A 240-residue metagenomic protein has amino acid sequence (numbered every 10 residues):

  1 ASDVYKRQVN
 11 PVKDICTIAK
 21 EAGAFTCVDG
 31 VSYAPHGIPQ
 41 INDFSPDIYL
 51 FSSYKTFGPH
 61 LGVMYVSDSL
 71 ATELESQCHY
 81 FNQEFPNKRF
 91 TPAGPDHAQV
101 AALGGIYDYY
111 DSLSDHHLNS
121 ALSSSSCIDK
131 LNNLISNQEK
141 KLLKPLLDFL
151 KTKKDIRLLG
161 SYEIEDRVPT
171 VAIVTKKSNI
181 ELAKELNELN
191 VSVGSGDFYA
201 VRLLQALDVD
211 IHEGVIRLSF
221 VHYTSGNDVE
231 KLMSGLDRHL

Functional and structural regions predicted by a protein language model:
A1-Y5: Short, small-residue-biased leader/transition segments that mark boundaries at the very start of proteins
Q8-F44: Catalytic PLP-binding core of fold-type I/II PLP enzymes
E21-A22, K153, L189: Helix C-cap/helix->beta junction micro-motif
T26-C27, L158, V193: Hydrophobic beta-strand scaffold residues
D43-N87, P92-A102: Active-site PLP attachment segment
T91, Y110-K177: Conserved small-domain helix->loop->beta segment predominantly found in fold-type I
A183-G194, A200-L240: PLP-dependent enzyme catalytic core of the Aspartate aminotransferase-like
